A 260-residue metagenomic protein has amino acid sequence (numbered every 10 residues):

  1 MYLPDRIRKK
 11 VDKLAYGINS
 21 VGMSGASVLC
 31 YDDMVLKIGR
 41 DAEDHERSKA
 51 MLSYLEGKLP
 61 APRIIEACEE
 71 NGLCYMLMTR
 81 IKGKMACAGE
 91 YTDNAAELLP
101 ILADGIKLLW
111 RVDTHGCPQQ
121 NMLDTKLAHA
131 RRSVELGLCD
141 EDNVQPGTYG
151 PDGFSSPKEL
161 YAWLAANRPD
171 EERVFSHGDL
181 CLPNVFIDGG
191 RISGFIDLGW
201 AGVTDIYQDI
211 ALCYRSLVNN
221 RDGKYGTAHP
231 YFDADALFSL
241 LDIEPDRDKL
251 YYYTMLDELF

Functional and structural regions predicted by a protein language model:
Y2-R8, R111-G178, D246: An alpha-helical support segment within catalytic cores of ATP-dependent transferases
K10-N19: Conserved N-terminal boundary motif of the eukaryotic protein kinase catalytic domain
I18-M122: ATP-binding pocket architecture of kinase catalytic cores
A50-Y54, I101-L108, H129, E159 (+3 more regions): Alpha-helical elements of Rossmann-like donor-binding domains used by nucleotide-donor carbohydrate transfer enzymes
G153-F154, S239-Y252: Short, surface-exposed acidic
D170-S176, D188-P245: Active-site Asp-x-Gly
P183-I187: Hydrophobic residue at the +6 position relative to the catalytic HRD Asp in the kinase catalytic loop
Y252-L259: C-terminal accessory extensions appended to soluble enzyme cores
